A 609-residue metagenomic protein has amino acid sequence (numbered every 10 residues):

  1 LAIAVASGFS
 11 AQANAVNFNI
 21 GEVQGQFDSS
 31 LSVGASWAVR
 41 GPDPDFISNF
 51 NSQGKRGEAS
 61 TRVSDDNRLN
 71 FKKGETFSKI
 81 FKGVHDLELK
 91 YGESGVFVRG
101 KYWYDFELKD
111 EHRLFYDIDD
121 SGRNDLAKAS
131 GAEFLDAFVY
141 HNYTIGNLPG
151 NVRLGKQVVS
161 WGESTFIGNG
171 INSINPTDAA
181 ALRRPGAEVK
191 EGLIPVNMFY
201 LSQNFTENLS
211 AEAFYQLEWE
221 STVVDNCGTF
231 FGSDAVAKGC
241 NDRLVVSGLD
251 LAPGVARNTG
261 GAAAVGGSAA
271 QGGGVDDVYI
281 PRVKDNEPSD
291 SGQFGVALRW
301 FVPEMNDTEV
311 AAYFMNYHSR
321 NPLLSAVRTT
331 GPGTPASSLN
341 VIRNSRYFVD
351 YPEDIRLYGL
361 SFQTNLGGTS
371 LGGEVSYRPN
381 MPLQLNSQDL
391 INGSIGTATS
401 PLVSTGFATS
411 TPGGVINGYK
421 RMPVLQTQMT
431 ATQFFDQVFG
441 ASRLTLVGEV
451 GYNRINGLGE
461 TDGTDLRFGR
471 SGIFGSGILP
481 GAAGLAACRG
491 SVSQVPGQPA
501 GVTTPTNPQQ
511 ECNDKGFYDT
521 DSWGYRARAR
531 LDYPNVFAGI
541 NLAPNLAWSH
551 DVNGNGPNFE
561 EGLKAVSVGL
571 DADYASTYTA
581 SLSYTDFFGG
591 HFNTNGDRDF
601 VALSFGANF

Functional and structural regions predicted by a protein language model:
N14-F27, V39-P42, L87-V96, Y140-R153 (+7 more regions): Short loop/turn motifs that connect adjacent beta-strands in outer-membrane beta-barrel proteins
F18-S48, S52-V63, V96, G100 (+1 more regions): Transmembrane beta-strand segments of Gram-negative outer membrane beta-barrel proteins
F27-S29, V98, V152-L154, A213 (+8 more regions): Membrane-embedded beta-strand positions of outer-membrane beta-barrel proteins
V33-V39, E93, Y102-F106, K156-S160 (+11 more regions): Transmembrane beta-strands of outer-membrane beta-barrel pores
D45-N67, K109-D125, N175-R184, D225-I280 (+3 more regions): Solvent-exposed loop segments that connect transmembrane elements
T76-I80, M315-H318, P322, G372 (+2 more regions): Detector for outer-membrane/organellar transmembrane beta-barrel domains, recognizing the amphipathic beta-strand
G92-C240, G524, N545, N553 (+2 more regions): Outer membrane beta-barrel
D597-F609: Outer-membrane beta-barrel "beta-signal"
